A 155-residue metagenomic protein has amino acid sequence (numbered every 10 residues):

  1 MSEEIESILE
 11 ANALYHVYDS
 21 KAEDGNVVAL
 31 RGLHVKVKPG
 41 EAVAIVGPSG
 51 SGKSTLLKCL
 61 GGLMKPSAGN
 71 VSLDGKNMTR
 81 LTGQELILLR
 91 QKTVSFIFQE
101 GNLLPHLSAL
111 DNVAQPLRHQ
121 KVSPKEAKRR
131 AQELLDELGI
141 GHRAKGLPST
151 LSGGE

Functional and structural regions predicted by a protein language model:
M1-S2: A short, compositionally biased domain-edge/stem linker segment
I5-E155: ABC family nucleotide-binding domain
